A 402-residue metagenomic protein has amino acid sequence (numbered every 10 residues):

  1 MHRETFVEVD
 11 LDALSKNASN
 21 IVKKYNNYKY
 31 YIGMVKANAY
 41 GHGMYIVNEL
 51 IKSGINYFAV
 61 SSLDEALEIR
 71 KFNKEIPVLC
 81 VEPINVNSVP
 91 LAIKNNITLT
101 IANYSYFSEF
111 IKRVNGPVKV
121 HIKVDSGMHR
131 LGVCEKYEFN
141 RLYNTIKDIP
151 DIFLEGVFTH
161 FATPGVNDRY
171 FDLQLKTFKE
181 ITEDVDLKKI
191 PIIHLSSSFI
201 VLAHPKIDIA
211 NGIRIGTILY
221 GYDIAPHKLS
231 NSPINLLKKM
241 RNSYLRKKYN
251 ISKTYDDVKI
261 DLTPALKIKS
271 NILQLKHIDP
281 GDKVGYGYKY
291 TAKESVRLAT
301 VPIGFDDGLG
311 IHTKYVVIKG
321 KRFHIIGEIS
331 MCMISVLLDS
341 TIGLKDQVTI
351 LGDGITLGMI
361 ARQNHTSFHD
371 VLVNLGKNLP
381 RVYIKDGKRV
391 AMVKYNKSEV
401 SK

Functional and structural regions predicted by a protein language model:
H2-V9, S15, E65, I84-V86 (+2 more regions): Active-site anion/phosphate-binding pocket segments in diverse small-molecule metabolic enzymes
T5-L11, S15-K16, K29-D184, K188-H194: Active-site-proximal beta-alpha core segment in soluble small-molecule metabolic enzymes
V22, K74, I318-K319: Secondary-structure boundary/capping motif
